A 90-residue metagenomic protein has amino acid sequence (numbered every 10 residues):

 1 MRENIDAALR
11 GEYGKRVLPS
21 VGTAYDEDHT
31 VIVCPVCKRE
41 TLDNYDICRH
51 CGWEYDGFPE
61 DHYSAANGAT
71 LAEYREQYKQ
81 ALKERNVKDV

Functional and structural regions predicted by a protein language model:
M1-E27, H62-V90: Short, intrinsically disordered terminal segments enriched in charged and Pro/Gly residues
S20, I32-P35: Intrinsically disordered, low-complexity segments enriched in polar/charged residues with Gly/Pro, especially when
A24, C37-K38: Short, flexible, glycine/charge-rich loop motifs used to bind or transfer phosphoryl groups or to couple energy/partner
V31-I32, Y45: Residues immediately within or flanking Cys/His clusters that coordinate Zn2+ in small zinc-binding modules
C34-C37, C48-C51: Short cysteine-rich clusters marking metal-coordination/redox-active sites
L42-N44, G57-F58: Short, non-ligating residues that shape and space the ligands of small metal-coordination modules and catalytic
